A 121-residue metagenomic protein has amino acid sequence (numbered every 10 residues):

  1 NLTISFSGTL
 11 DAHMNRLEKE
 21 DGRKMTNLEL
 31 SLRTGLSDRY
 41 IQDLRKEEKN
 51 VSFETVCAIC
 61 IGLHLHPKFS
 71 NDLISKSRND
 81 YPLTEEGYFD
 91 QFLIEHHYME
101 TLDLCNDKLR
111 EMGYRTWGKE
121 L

Functional and structural regions predicted by a protein language model:
N1-T26, L102-L121: A short, Lys/Arg-rich alpha-helix, primarily the initiator
T3-S7, D38, E86: Short, leucine-enriched amphipathic alpha-helices that occur as contiguous helical runs
K24-R33, I59: Short alpha-helical "recognition helix" segments of helix-turn-helix
L28, R39, K68: Key DNA-contact positions within bacterial/archaeal DNA-binding proteins
S31-V51, K76-R78: Recognition helix of helix-turn-helix/homeodomain-like DNA-binding domains that insert into the DNA major groove
E48-G62: Short, basic-rich loop-to-helix N-cap that marks the start of a DNA-contacting helix
N71-E100: Short, charged recognition helix plus adjacent turn of helix-turn-helix-like nucleic-acid-binding domains
